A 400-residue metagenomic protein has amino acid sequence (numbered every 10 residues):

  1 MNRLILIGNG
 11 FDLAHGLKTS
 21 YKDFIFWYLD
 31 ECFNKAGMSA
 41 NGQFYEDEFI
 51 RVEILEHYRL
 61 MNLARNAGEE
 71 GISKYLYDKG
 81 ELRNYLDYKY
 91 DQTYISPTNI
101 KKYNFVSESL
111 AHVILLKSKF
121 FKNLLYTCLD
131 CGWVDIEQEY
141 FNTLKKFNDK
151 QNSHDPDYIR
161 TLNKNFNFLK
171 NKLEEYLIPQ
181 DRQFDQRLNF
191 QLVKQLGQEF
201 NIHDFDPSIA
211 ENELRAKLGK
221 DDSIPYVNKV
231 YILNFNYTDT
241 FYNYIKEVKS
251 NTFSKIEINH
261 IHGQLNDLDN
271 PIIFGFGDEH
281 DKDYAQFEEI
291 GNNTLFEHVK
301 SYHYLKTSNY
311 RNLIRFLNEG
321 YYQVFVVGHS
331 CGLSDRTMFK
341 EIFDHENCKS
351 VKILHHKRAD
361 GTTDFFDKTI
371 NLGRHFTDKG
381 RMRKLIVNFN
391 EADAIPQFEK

Functional and structural regions predicted by a protein language model:
M1-H15, F24, N41-G42, N312-K400: SIR2/sirtuin-family catalytic core signature
K18-T19, I245-K246, M338-F339: Short coil/turn segments at secondary-structure boundaries
S20-L29, N251, E257, E341-C348: Amphipathic alpha-helical scaffolding segments
Y21-Q43: Short catalytic helix/loop segments, enriched in acidic residues and glycine and frequently bearing histidine
N41-L305: Extended, H/D-rich, highly charged conserved domains that either
Y304-T307, L333: Conserved phosphate-coordination/catalytic loops
